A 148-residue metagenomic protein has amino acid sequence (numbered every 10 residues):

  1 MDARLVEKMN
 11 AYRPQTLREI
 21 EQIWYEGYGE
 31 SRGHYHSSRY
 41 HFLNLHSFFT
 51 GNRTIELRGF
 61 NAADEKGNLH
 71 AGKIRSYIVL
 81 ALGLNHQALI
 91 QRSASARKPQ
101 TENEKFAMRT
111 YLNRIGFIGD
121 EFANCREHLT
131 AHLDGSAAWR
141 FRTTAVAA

Functional and structural regions predicted by a protein language model:
M1-A148: C-terminal accessory/tail domains of diverse enzymes
